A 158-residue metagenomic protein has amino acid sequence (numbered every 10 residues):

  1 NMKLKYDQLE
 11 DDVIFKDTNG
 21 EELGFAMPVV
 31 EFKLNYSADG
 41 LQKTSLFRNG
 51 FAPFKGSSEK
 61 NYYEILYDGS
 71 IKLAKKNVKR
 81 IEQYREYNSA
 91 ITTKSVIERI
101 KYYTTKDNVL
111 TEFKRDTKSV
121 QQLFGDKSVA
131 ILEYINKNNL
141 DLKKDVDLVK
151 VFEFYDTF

Functional and structural regions predicted by a protein language model:
N1-E112: Aromatic-patch recognition
K101-L132: Flexible, solvent-exposed short loops/turns enriched in glycine
Q121-F158: Long, compositionally biased interface segments
